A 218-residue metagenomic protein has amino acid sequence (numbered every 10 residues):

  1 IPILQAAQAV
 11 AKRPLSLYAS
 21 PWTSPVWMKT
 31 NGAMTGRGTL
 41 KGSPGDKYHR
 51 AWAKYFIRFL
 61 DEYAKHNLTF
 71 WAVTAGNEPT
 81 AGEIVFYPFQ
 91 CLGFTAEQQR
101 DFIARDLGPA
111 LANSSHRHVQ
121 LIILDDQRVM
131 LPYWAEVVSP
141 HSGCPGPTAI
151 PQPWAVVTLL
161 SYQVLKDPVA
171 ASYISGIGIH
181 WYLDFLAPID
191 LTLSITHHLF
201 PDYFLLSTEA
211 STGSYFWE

Functional and structural regions predicted by a protein language model:
I1-K166: Substrate-binding cleft and catalytic face of glycoside hydrolase catalytic domains, especially the flexible beta-alpha
P2, P109-I122, S172-W217: Glycoside hydrolase catalytic-domain groove-lining segments
W52, H66, R100, A170 (+2 more regions): Active-site-proximal structural scaffolding
E97, W154, Y182-L183, E218: Hydrophobic alpha-helical scaffolding
